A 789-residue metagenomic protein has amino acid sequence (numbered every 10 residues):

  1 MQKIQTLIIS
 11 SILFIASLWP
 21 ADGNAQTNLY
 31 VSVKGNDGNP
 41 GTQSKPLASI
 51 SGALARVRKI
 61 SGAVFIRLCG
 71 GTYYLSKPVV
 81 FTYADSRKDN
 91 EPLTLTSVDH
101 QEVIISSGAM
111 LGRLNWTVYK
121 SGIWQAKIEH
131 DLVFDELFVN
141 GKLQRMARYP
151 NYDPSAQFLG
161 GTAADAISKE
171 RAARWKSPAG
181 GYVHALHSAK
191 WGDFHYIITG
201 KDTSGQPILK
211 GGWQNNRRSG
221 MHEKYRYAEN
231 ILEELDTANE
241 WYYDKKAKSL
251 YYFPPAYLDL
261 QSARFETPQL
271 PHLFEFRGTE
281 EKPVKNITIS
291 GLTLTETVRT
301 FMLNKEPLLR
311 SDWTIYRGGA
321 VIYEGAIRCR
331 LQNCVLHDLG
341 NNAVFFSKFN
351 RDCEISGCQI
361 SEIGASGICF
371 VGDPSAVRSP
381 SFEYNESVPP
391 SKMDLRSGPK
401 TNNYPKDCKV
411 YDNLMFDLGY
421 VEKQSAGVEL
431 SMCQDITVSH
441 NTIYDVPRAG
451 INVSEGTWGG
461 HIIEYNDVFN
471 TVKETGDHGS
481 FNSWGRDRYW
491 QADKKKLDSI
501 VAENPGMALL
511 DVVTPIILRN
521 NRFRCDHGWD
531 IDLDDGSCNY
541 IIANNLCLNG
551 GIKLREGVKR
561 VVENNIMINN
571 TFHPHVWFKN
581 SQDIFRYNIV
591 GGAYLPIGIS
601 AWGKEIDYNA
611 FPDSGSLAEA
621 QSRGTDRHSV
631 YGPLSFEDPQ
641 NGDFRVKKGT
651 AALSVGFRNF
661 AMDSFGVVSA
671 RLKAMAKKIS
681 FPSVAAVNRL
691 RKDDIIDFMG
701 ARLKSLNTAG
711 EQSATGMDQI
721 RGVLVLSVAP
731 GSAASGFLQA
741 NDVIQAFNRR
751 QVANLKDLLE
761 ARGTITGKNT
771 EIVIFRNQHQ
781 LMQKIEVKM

Functional and structural regions predicted by a protein language model:
M1-S11, W19: Bacterial N-terminal signal peptides that target proteins for export
T27, V64, G71, K77 (+23 more regions): The right-handed parallel beta-helix/beta-solenoid scaffold, focusing on the short coil/turn and N-cap positions
Y30-H337, A376-K400, G642, L653-A685: Extracellular polysaccharide-degrading/modifying enzymes targeting complex plant/algal/animal polysaccharides
R67, Y74, V80, T94-T96 (+24 more regions): Extracellular beta-strand solenoid repeats
S76-A84, N90, T94, N539-N641: Predominantly extracellular beta-rich ligand-binding scaffolds that present long acidic/polar faces for carbohydrate
K77-P78, P271, V298-N304, G340-F346 (+12 more regions): Short glycine/acidic-rich loop motifs that flank beta-strands on beta-rich extracellular proteins
K285-E296, I327-D338, N350-A365, V377-R396 (+9 more regions): Right-handed parallel beta-helix
K673-M789: C-terminal recognition in membrane/secretory proteostasis and scaffolding
